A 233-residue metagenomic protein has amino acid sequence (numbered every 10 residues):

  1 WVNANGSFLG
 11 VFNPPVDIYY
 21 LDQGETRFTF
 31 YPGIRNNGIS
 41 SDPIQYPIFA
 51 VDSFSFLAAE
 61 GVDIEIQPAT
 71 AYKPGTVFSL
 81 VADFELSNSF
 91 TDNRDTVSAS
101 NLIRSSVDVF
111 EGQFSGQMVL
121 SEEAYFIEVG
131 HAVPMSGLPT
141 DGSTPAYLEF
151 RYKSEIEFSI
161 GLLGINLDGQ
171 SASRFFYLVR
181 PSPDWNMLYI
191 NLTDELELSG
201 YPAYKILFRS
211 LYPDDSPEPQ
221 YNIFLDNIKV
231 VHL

Functional and structural regions predicted by a protein language model:
N3-G6, D22-S41: A short, solvent-exposed beta-strand micro-motif common in secreted/extracellular proteins
R35-A69: Structured interaction patches on ligand/partner-binding surfaces of diverse proteins
I64-A99, I223: Extracellular carbohydrate-recognition regions
A82-N88, V133-F158, I190, I228: Extra-cytoplasmic beta-strand recognition segments
S100-G130: Short carbohydrate-recognition loop motifs
L120-Y147, L167-L178: Secreted extracellular polysaccharide-interacting domains
G169-A203, D215-P219: Extracellular carbohydrate recognition and processing domains and analogous Trp-centered ligand-binding platforms
P213-K229: Extracellular carbohydrate recognition
